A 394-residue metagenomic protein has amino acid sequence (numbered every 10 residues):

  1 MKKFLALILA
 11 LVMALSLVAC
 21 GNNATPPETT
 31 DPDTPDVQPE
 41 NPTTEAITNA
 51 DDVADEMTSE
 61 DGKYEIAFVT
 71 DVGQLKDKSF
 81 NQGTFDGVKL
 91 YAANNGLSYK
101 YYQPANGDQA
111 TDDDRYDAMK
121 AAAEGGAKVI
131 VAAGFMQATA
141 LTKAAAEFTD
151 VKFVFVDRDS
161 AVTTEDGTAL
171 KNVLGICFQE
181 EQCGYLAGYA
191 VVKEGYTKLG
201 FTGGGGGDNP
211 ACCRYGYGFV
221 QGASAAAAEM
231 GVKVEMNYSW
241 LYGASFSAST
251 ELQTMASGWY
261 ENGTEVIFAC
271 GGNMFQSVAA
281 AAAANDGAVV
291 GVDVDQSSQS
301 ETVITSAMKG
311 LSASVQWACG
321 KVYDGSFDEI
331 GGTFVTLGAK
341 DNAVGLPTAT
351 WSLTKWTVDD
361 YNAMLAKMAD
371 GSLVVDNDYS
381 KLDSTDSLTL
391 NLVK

Functional and structural regions predicted by a protein language model:
M1-L9: Positively charged n-region of N-terminal signal peptides that target proteins for export
S16-A19: C-terminal motif of bacterial Sec signal peptides marking the signal peptidase cleavage site
N22, D31-K394: A residue-level marker of the well-folded mature domains of exported/periplasmic proteins
